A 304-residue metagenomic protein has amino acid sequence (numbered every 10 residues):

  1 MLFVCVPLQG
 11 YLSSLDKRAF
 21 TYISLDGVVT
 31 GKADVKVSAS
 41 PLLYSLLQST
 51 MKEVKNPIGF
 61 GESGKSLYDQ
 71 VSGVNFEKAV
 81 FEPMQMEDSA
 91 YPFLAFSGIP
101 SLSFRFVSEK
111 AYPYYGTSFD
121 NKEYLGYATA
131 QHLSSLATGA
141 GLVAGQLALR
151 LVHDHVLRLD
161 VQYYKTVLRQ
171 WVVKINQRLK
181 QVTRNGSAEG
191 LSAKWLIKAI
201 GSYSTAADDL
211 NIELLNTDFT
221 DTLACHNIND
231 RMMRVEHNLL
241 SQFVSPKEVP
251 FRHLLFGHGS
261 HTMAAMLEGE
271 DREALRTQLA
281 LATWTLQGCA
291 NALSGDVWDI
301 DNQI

Functional and structural regions predicted by a protein language model:
M1-I304: Secretory-pathway/membrane protein signature
